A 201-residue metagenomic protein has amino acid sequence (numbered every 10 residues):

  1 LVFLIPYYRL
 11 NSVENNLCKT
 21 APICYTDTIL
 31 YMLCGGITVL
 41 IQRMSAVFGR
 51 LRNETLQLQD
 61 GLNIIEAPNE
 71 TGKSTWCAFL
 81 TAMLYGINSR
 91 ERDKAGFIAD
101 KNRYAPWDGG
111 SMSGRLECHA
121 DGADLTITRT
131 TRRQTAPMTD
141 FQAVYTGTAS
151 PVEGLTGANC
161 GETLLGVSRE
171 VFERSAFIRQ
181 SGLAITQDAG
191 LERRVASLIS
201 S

Functional and structural regions predicted by a protein language model:
P6, P68, I178-S181: Structured loops at beta-to-helix junctions and adjacent beta-edge loops in soluble globular domains
P6-R9, E14, K19, Y25-Y31: Short, positively charged and aromatic/hydrophobic N-terminal segments
R9, L17, I23, P68 (+5 more regions): Alpha-helical protein-protein interaction elements
P22-S150: Extreme N-terminal "head/tail" segments of very large remodeling/mechanoenzyme assemblies
N63, D124-S201: Extended, charged alpha-helical "arm/stalk" segments used for dimerization and assembly in large NTPase-driven machines
